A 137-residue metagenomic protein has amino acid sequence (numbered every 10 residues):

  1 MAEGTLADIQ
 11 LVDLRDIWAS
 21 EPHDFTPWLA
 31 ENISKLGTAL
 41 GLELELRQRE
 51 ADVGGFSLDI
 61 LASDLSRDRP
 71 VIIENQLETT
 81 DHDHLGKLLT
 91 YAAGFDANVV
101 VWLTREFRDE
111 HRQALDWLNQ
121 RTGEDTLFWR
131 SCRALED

Functional and structural regions predicted by a protein language model:
M1-D137: Charged, terminal alpha-helix-loop-beta segments that serve as non-catalytic nucleic-acid engagement and/or assembly
